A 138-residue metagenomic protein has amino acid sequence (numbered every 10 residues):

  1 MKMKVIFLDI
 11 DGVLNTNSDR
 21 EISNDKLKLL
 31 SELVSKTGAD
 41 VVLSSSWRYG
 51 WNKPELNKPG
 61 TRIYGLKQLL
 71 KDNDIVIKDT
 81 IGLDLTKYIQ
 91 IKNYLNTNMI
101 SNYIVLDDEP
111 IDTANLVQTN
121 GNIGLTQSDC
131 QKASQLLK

Functional and structural regions predicted by a protein language model:
M1-M3, M99-I100: Alpha-helical hydrophobic/aromatic positions enriched in membrane-embedded helices and signal peptides
K2-D84: Alpha-helical substrate-recognition element adjacent to the catalytic core
Y64-K138: C-terminal cap/substrate-recognition subdomain and adjoining C-terminal extension of metal-dependent phosphatase-like
